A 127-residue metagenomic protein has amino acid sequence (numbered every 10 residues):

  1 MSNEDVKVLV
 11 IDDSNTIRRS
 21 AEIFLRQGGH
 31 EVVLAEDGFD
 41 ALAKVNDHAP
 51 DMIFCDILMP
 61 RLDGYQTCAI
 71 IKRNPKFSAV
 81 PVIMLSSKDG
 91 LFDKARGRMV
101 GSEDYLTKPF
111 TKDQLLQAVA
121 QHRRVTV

Functional and structural regions predicted by a protein language model:
R19-Q27: Charged docking surfaces used in two-component/phosphorelay signaling
G29-E36, K44: Short hydrophobic/Thr-rich beta-strand motif most characteristic of the beta2 strand and flanking loop of CheY-like
H48-F54: Active-site beta3 strand of CheY-like receiver
M59: Receiver (REC) domain active-site loop signature in two-component systems and cognate sites in sensor histidine kinases
F110-A120: C-terminal output helix
